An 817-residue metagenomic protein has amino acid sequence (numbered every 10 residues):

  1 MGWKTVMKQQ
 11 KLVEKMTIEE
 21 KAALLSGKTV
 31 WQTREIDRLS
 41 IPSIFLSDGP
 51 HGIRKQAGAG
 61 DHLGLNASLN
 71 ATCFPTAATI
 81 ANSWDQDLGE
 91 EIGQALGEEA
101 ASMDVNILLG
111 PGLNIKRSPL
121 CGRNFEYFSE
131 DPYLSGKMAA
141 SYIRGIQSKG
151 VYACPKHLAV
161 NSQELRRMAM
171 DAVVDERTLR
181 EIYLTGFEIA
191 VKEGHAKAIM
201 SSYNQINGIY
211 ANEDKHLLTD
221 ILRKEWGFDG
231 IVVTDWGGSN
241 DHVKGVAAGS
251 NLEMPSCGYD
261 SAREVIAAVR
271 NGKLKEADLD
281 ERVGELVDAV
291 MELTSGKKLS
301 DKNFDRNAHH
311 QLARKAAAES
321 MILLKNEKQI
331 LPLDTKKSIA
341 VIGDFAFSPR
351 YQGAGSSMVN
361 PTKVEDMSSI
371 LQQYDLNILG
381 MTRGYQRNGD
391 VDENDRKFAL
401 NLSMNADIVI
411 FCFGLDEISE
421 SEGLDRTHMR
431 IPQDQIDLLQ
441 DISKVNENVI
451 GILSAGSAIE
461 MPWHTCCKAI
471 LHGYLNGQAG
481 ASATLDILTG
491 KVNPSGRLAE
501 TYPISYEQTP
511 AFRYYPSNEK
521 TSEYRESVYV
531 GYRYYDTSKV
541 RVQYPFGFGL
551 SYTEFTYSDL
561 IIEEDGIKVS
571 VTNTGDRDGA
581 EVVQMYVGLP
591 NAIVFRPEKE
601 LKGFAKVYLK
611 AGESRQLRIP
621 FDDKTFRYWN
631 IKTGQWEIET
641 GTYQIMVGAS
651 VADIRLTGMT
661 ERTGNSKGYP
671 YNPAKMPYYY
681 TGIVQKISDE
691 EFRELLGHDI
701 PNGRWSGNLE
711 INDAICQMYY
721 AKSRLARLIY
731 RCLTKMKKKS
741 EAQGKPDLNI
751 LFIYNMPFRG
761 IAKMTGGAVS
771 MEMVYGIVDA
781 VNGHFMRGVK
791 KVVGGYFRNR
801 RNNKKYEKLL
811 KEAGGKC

Functional and structural regions predicted by a protein language model:
M1-K624, T642-V647, V651, M756 (+5 more regions): Glycoside hydrolase catalytic-domain context in secreted enzymes
D623-P670: Terminal connector regions
V651-A652, G658-I729: Charged, amphipathic alpha-helical linkers/stalks
E694-C817: Long, low-hydrophobicity ectodomains and other hydrophilic envelope-associated domains
